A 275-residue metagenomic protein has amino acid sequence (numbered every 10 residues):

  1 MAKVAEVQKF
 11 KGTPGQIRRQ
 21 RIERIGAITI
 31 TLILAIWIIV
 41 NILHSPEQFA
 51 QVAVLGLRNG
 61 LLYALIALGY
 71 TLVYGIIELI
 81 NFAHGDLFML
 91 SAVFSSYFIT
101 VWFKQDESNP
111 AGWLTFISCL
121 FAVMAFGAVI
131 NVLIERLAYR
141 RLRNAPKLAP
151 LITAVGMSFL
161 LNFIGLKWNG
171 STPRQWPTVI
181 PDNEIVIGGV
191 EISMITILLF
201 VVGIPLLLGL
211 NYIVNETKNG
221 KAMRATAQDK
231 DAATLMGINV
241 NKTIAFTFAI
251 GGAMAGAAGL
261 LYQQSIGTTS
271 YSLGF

Functional and structural regions predicted by a protein language model:
A2-I66, F94, Q105-S118, P146-A149 (+2 more regions): Membrane-interfacial amphipathic/re-entrant helices at transmembrane-helix boundaries
L32-P46, G75-L79, V123-A128, I164-S171 (+1 more regions): Structural signal for alpha-helical transmembrane segments and their membrane-water exit/capping regions in multi-pass
F49-F98, L133-A149: Single transmembrane alpha-helix segments in multi-pass membrane proteins
Y63-A67, L87, S91-S95, T115 (+10 more regions): Alpha-helical transmembrane segments in multi-pass membrane proteins
H84-L87, S265-F275: Glycine-rich helix-loop "coupling/hinge" segments at transmembrane-helix boundaries in multipass transporters
D106-M157, I164: Alpha-helical transmembrane segments within multi-pass membrane transporters and channels
R141-E216, T243, G267: Transmembrane helix-bundle core of multi-pass membrane transporters and related energy-transducing complexes
E191-T269: Helix-loop-helix "hairpin" substructures at the membrane interface of multi-pass membrane proteins
